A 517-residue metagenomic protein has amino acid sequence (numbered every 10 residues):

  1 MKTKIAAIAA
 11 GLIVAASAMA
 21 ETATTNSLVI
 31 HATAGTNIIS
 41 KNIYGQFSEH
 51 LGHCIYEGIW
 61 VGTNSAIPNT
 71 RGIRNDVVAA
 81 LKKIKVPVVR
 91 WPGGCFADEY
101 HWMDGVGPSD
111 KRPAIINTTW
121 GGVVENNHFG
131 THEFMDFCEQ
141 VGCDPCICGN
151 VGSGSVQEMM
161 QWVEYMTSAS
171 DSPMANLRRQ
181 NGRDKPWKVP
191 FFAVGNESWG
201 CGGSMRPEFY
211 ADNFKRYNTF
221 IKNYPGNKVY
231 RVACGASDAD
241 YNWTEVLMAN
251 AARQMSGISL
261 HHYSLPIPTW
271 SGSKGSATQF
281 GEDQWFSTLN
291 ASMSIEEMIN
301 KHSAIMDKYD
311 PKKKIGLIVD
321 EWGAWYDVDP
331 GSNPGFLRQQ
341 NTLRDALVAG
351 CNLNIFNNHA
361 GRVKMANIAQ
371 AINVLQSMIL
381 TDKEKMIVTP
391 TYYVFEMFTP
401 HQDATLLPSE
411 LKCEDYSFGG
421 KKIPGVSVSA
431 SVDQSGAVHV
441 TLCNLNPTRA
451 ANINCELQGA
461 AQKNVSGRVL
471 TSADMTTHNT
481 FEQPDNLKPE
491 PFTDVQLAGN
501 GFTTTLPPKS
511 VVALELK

Functional and structural regions predicted by a protein language model:
M1-I8: Bacterial N-terminal signal peptides that target proteins for export
A9-A15: Bacterial N-terminal signal peptides
M19-G257, S292-K517: Non-catalytic accessory regions flanking glycosidase/transglycosidase catalytic cores in CAZymes
L260: Histidine-centered catalytic micro-motifs
Y263-F286, S332: Active-site His/acidic residue clusters
